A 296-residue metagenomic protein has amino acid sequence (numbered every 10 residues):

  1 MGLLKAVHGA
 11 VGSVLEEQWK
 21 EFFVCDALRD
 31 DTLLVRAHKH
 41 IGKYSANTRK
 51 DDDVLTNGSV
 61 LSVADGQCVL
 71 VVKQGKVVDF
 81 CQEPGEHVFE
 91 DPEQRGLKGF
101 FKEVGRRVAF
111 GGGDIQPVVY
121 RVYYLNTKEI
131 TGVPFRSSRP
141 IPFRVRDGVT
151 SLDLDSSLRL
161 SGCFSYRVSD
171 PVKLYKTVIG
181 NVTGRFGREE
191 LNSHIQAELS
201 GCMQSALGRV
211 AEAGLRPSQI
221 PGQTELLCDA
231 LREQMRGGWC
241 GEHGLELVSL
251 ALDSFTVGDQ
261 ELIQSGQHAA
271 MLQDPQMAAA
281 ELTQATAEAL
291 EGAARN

Functional and structural regions predicted by a protein language model:
M1-T256, T283, E288: N-terminal hydrophobic membrane-entry segments
G258-N296: Assembly-interface segments of oligomeric complexes
